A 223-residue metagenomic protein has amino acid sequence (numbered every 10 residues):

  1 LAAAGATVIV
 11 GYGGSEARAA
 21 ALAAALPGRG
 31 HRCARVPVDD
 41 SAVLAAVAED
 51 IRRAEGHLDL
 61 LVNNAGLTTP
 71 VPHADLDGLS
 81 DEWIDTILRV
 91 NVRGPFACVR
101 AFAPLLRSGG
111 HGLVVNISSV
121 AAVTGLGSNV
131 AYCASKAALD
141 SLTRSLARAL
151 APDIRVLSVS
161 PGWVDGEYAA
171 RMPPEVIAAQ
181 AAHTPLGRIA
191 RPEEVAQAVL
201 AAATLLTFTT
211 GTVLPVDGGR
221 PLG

Functional and structural regions predicted by a protein language model:
N64-P72, G219: Conserved NAD(P)H cofactor-binding loop of Rossmann-fold oxidoreductase domains
P72-D85, A169, Q180: Substrate-binding pocket helix/loop in short-chain dehydrogenase/reductase
V99, S135, T143: Active-site helix of classical SDR
P104, A147-P152: Alpha-helical segment proximal to the catalytic Tyr-Lys
S119: Residue(s) in the substrate-gating loop at a strand-loop-helix junction that position the organic substrate next
A151-R155, T209-G211: Short, small/polar-rich loop/turn modules that mediate ligand/substrate recognition or access, typified
R188-V216, P221: C-terminal substrate-recognition "lid" of short-chain dehydrogenase/reductases
